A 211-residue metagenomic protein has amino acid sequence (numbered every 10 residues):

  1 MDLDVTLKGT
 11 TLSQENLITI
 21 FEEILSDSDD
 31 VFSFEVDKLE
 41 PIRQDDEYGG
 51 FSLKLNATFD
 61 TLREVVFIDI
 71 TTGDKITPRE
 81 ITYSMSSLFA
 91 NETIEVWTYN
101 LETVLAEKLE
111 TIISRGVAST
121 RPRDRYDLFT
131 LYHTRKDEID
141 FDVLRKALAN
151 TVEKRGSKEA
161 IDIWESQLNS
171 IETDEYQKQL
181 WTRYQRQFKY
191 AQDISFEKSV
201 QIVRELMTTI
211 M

Functional and structural regions predicted by a protein language model:
L3, L7-M211: Structured mid-to-C-terminal alpha-helical surface segments
